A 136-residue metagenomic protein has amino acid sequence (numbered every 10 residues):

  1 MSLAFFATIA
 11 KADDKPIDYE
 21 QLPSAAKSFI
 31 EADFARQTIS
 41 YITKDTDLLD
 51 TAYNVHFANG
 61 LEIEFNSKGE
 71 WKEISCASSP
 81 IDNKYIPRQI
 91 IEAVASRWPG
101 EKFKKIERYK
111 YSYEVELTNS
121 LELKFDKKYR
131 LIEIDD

Functional and structural regions predicted by a protein language model:
M1-I17, I30: Bacterial Sec-dependent N-terminal signal peptides
S2-A4, Q21, R130: Acidic/proline-rich low-complexity IDRs
D14, S78-S79: Conserved short-loop catalytic and cofactor-binding motifs
I17-I39, I81-K102: Short, non-transmembrane alpha-helical segments in secretory-pathway proteins
I39-F57, E101-T118: A cross-family detector of function-defining hotspots
T51-A77, S120-D136: Amphipathic N-proximal alpha-helical interface segments
E92-I134: Extracytoplasmic electrostatic interaction patches
